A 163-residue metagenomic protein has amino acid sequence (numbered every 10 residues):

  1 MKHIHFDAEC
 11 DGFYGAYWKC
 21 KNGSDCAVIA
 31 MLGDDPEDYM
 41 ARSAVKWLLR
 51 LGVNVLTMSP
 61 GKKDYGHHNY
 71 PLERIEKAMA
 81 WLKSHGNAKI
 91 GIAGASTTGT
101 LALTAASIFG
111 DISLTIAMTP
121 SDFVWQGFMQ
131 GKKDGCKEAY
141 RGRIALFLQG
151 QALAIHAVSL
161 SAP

Functional and structural regions predicted by a protein language model:
M1-C26: N-terminal cap/lid segment of alpha/beta-hydrolase-fold proteins
D25, M31-E37: Active-site glycine-rich loops that stabilize anionic/oxyanionic intermediates across multiple enzyme folds
D25, R42-L49, E76, T100-L103: Residue-level marker for well-ordered alpha-helical positions
I29-A30, V55-M58, A93, A117: Structural recognition of the beta-strand scaffold that forms the well-ordered cores of secreted hydrolase catalytic
D35-M40, A80-A162: Primarily recognizes the serine-hydrolase "nucleophile elbow" in alpha/beta-hydrolase and SGNH/GDSL folds
M40-R42, P60, H67-H68, F128: Conserved catalytic-core motifs of eukaryotic protein kinase domains, centered on the activation segment
V45-Y65: Conserved alpha/beta-hydrolase
S59-G91: Catalytic nucleophile-loop/oxyanion-hole region of alpha/beta-hydrolase and closely related hydrolase-like folds
